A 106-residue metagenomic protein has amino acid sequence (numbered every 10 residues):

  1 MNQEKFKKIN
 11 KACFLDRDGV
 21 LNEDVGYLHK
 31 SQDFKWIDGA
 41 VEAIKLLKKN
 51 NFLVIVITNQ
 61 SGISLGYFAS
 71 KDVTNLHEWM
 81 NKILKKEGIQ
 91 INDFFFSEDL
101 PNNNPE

Functional and structural regions predicted by a protein language model:
M1-E106: HAD-like aspartate-dependent phosphatase fold
